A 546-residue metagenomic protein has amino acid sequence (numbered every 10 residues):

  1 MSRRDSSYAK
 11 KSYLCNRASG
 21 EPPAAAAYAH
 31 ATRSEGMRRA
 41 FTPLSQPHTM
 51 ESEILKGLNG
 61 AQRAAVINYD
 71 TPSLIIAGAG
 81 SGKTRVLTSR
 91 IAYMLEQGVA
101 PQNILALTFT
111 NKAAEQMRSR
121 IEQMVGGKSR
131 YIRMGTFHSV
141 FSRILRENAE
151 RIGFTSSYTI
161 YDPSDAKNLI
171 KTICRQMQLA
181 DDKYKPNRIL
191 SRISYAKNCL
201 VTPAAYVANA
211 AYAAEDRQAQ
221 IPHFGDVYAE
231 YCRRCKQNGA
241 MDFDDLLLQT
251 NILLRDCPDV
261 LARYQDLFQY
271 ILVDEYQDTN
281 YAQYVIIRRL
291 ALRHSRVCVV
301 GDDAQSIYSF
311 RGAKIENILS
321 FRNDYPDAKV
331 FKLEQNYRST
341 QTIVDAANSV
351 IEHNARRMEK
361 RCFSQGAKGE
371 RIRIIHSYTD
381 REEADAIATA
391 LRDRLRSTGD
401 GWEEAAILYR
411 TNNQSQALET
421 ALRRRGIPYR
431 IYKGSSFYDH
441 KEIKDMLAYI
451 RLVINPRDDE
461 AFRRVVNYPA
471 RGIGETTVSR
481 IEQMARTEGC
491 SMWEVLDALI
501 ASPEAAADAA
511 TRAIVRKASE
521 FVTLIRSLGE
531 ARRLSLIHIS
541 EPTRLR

Functional and structural regions predicted by a protein language model:
Y13, Y28-S156, I160-Y161, L261-A262 (+2 more regions): P-loop NTPase Walker
K56-I67, T71-I75, V86, L105-A106 (+4 more regions): Conserved helicase NTPase motor core
Y69, S129-I132, E150-D245, F268 (+4 more regions): ATP-hydrolysis module of ASCE/P-loop NTPase motor domains, specifically the Walker B Asp-Glu catalytic pair
T71, V99-N103, S129-R130, R293-R296 (+5 more regions): Short glycine-/polar-rich loops that comprise or flank the Walker A/P-loop and associated switch/sensor motifs
I75, A79-L87, A149, P326-K329 (+3 more regions): Helicase P-loop NTPase motor core
K128-R133, I427-S436: Conserved RecA-like helicase motor-core motifs
V140-N148, A304-R311, R338-S339, K433-I454 (+1 more regions): Short alpha-helix plus adjacent loop in nuclease-associated cores
R217, G401, S415-I427, H440 (+2 more regions): Conserved helicase C-terminal RecA-like lobe
